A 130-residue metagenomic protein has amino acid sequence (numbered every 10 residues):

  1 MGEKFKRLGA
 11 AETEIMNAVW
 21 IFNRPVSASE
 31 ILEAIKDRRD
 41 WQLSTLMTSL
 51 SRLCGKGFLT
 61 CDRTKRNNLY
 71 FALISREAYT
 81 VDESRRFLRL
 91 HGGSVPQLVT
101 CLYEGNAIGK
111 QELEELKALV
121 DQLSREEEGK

Functional and structural regions predicted by a protein language model:
R7-A11, T64-E83: Short, cationic-aromatic polyanion-contact patches
T13-A18, E30, Q97: Pre-recognition alpha-helix immediately N-terminal to the DNA-recognition helix within helix-turn-helix or winged-helix
V19-N23: Short helix-to-turn junction characteristic of helix-turn-helix DNA-binding domains, especially the helix
P25-I35: Short acidic, hydrophobic short linear motifs in intrinsically disordered regions
M47-S51: Short, hydrophobic-biased segments on the C-terminal half of alpha helices that form "recognition helices"
G57: Glycine-centered, phosphate/nucleic-acid-interacting loop/turn motifs that mediate DNA/RNA or nucleotide
D82-E126: Amphipathic alpha-helical dimerization/coiled-coil segments that flank or bridge DNA-binding/regulatory modules
